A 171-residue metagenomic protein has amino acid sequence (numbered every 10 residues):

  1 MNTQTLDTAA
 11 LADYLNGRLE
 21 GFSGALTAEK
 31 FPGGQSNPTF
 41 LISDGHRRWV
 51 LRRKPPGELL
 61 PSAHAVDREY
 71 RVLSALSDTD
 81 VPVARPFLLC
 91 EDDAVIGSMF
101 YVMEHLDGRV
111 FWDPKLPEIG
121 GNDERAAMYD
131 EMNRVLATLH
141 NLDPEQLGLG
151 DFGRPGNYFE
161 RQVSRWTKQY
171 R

Functional and structural regions predicted by a protein language model:
M1-F22, L26: Juxta-kinase regulatory segment immediately upstream of eukaryotic protein kinase catalytic domains
A25-R171: ATP-binding pocket architecture of kinase catalytic cores
